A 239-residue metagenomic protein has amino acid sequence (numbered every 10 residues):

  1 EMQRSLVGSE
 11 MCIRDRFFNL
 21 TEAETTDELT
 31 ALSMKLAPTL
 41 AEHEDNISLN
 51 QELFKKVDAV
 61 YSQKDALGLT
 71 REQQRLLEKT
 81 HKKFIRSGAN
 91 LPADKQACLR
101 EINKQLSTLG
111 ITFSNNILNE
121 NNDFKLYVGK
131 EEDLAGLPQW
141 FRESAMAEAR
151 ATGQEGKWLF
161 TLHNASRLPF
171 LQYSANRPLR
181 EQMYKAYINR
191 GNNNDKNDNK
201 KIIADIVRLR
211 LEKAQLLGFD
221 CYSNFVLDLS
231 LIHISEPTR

Functional and structural regions predicted by a protein language model:
E1, R16, T26-L229: His/Asp/Glu-rich acidic catalytic environments and adjacent acidic regulatory segments
M2-G8, C12, I232-R239: Single conserved hydrophobic/aromatic residue that forms the stacking wall/gate of nucleotide- or nucleobase-binding
S5, S9-D27: Mid-chain, structured segments of secreted extracytoplasmic proteins
